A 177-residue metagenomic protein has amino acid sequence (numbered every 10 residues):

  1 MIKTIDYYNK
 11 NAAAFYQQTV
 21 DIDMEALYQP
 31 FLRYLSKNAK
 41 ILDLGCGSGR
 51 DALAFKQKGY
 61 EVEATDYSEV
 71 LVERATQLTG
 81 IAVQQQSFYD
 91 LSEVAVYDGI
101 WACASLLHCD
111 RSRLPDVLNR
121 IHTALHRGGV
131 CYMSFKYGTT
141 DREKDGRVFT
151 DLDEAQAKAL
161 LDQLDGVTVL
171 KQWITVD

Functional and structural regions predicted by a protein language model:
M1-S92, C109-D116, R120, V130-D177: Class I (Rossmann-like) S-adenosyl-L-methionine-dependent methyltransferase catalytic domain, capturing the SAM-binding
A95: Active-site charged/polar residues at nucleotide-handling catalytic sites that mediate phosphoryl, nucleotidyl
D98: Conserved acidic residues
W101-A102: A conserved beta-strand element that flanks and buttresses the S-adenosyl-L-methionine
S105: Hydrophobic adenine-recognition pocket in adenosine-nucleotide-binding enzymes
